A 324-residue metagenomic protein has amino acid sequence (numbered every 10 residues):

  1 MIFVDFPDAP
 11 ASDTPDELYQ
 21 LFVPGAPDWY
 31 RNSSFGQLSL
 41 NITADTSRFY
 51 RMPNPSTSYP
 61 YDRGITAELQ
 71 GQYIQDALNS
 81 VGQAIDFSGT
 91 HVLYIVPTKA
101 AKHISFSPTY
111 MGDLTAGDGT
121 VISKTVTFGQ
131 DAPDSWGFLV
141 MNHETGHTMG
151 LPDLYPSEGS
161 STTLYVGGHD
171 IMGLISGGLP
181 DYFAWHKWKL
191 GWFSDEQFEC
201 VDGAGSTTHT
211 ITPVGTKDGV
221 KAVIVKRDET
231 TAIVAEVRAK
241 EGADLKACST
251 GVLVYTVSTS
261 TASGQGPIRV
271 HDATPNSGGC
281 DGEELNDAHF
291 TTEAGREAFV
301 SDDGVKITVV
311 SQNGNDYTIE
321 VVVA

Functional and structural regions predicted by a protein language model:
M1-N142, G159, I224-R227, R296-E297 (+1 more regions): Zn2+-dependent metallopeptidase catalytic core
D5, I175-S176, S258: Residues at the C-termini of beta-strands that transition into short coil/loop
P10-S12, S157, G178, T291: A generic structural micro-environment signature that highlights single residues at secondary-structure boundaries
S12-D13, A44, T109-A132, G205-A324: Non-catalytic C-terminal accessory/binding modules of secreted extracellular proteins
D16-Q20, H186-W192, R269-A273: Short intrinsically disordered coil segments
G25-W29, E196-E199, S260-T261: Glycine-rich loops and low-complexity Gly/Arg-rich segments that provide flexible linkers or classic glycine-based
F87, V92, T98-L245: Extracellular hydrolytic enzyme modules, especially secreted metalloproteases of the metzincin/thermolysin-like class
